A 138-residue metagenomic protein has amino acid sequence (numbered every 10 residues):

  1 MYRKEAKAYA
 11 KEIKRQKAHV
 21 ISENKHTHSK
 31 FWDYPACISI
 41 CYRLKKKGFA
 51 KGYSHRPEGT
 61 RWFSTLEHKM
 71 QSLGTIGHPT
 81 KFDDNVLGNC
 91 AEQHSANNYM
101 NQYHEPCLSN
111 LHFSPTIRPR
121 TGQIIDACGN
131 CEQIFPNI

Functional and structural regions predicted by a protein language model:
M1-I138: Zinc-dependent deaminase catalytic domain
